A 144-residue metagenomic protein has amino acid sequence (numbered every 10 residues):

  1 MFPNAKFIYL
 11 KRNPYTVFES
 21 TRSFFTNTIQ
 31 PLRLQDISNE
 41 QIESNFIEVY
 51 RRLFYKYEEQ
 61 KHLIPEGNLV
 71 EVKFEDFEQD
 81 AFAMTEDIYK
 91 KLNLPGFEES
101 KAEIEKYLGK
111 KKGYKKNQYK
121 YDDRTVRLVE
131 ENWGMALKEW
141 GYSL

Functional and structural regions predicted by a protein language model:
M1-F2, D80: Short, glycine/acidic-rich beta->alpha junctions
F2-S23: Conserved phosphate-donor/acceptor-positioning beta-strand/loop module used by diverse small-molecule
T21-L144: PAPS-dependent sulfotransferases, especially Golgi type II membrane carbohydrate sulfotransferases
